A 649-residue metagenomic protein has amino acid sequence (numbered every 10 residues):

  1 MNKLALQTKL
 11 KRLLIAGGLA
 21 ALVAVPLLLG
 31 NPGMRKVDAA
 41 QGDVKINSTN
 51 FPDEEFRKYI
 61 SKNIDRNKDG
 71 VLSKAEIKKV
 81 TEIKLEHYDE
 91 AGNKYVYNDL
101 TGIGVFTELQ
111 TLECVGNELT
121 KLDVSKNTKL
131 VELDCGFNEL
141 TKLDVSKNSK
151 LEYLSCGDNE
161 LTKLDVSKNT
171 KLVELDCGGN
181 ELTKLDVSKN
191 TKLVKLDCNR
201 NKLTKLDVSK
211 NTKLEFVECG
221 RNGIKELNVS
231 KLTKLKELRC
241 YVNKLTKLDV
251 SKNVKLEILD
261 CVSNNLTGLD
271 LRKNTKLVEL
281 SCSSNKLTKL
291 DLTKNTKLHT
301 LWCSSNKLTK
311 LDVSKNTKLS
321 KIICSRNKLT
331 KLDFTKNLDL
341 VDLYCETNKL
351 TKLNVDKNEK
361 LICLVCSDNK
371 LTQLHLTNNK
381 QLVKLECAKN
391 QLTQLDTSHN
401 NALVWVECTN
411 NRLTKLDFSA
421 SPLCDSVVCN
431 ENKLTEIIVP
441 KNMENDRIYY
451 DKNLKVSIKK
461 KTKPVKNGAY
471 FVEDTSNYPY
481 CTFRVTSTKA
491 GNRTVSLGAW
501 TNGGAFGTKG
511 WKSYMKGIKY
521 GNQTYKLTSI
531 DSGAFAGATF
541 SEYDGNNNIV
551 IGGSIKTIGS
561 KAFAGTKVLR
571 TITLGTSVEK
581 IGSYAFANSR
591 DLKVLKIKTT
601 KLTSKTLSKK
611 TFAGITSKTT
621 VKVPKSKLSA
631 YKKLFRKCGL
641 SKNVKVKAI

Functional and structural regions predicted by a protein language model:
M1-A16: Bacterial Sec-dependent N-terminal signal peptides
I15-L28: Hydrophobic helical h-region of N-terminal Sec-dependent signal peptides in bacterial secretory/periplasmic proteins
P26-D43: Sec-dependent signal peptide cleavage junction
K45-Q110, Y478-N548: LRR flanking "cap" motifs
I83-A91, L109-G116, L130-F137, L151-D158 (+19 more regions): Core hydrophobic positions of leucine-rich repeats
N98-T107, T111, L119-N127, L140-N148 (+21 more regions): Structural signature of tandem-repeat unit edges
D451-Y478, T620-I649: Extracellular/surface-exposed low-complexity segments
